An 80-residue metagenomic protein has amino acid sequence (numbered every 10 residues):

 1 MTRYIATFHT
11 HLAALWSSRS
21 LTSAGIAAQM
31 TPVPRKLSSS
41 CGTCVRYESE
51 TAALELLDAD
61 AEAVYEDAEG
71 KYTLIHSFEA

Functional and structural regions predicted by a protein language model:
T2-L54: Amphipathic, hydrophobic secondary-structure cores in small proteins
S49-A80: C-terminal structural segments of small proteins and small subunits
